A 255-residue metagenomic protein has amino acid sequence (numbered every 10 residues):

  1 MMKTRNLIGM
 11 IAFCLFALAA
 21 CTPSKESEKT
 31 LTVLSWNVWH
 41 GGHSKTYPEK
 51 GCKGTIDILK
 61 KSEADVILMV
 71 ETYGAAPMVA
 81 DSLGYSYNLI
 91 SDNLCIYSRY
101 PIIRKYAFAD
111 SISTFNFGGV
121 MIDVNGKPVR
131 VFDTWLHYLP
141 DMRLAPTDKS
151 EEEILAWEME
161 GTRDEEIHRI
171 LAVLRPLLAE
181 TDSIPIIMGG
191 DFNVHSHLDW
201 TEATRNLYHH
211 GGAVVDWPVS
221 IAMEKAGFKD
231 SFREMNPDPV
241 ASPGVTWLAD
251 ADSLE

Functional and structural regions predicted by a protein language model:
N6-I8, C21-S82, P128: N-terminal, active-site-proximal structural segment of metallo-dependent hydrolase catalytic domains
F13-C21: Hydrophobic h-region of N-terminal signal peptides that target proteins for export in Gram-negative bacteria
S35-K53, H137-T162: Acidic/histidine-rich helix-loop elements that form or flank divalent-metal/phosphate-binding sites at the catalytic
W39, Y73, W135-H137, F192-H195 (+1 more regions): Catalytic metal-binding/acid-base residues of hydrolase active sites
V66-A145: Structured beta-strand-rich core segments of catalytic domains in phosphoester-bond hydrolases
I67-V70, I90, I187-D191, D230-E234: Active-site neighborhood of phospho(di)ester-bond hydrolases with catalytic His/Asp-centered motifs
S86-S98, P176-L177, T181-D182, S196-E255: Active site of divalent-metal-dependent phosphoester/diester hydrolases
M159-F192: His/acidic metal-ligating clusters that form di-metal
